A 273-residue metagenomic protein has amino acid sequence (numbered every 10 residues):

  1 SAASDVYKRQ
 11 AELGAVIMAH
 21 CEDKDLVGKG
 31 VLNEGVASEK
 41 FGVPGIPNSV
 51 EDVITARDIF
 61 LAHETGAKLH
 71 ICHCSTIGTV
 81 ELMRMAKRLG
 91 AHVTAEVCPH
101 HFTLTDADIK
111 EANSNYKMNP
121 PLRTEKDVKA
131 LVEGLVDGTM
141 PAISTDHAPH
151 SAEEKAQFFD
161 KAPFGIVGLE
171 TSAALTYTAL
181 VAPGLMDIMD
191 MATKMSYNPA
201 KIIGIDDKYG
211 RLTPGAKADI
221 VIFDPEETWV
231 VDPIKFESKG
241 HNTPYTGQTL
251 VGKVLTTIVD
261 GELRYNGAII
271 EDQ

Functional and structural regions predicted by a protein language model:
S1-Y7: Short, small-residue-biased leader/transition segments that mark boundaries at the very start of proteins
K8-A19: Alpha-helix-loop-beta-strand connector modules within alpha/beta enzyme cores
V16-M18, K68-H70, H92-T94, A142: Structural preference for beta-strand elements that scaffold enzyme active sites
H20, L69, E96, D146 (+2 more regions): Residue-level signal for inorganic ion chemistry
K40-K68, N115, G134-I143, A148-E227: His/Asp/Glu-enriched, well-ordered alpha-helical/loop segment that forms or immediately abuts the divalent-metal
H63, S75-T105, T124, E133-T145 (+1 more regions): Hard-cation-handling environments
K110-P120: Short, basic, glycine/proline-bearing loop/turn elements
F158-K161, P214-D272: C-terminal cap of metal-dependent C-N hydrolases
